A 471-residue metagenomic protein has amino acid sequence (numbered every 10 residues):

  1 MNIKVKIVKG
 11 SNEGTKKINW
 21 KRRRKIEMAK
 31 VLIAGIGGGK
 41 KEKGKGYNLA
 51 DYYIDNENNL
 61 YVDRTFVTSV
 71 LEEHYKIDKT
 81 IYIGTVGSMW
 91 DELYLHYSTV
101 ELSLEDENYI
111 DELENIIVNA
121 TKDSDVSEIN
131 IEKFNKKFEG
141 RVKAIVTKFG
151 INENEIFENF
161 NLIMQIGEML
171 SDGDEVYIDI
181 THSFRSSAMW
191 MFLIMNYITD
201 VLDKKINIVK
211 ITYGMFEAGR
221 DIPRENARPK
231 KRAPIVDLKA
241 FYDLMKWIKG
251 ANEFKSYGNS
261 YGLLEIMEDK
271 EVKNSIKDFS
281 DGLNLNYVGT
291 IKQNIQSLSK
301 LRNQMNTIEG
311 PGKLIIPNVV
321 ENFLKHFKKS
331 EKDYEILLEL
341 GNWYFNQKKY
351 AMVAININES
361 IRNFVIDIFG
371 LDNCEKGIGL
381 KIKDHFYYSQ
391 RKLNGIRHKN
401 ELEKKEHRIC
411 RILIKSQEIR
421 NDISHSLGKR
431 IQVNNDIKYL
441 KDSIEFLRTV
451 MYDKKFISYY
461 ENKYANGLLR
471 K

Functional and structural regions predicted by a protein language model:
I3-V5, G10, W20-E175, L193-K471: Long, low-complexity, Lys/Arg-enriched
I151-I156, I180-A188: Acidic, metal-coordinating catalytic cores used for nucleic-acid/nucleotide bond scission and strand-transfer chemistry
